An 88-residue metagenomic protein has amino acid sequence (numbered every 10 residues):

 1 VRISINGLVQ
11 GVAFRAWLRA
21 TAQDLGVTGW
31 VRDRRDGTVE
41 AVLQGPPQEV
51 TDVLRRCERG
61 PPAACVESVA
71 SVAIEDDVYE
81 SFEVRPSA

Functional and structural regions predicted by a protein language model:
V1-A88: Intrinsically disordered, low-complexity, mixed-charge
